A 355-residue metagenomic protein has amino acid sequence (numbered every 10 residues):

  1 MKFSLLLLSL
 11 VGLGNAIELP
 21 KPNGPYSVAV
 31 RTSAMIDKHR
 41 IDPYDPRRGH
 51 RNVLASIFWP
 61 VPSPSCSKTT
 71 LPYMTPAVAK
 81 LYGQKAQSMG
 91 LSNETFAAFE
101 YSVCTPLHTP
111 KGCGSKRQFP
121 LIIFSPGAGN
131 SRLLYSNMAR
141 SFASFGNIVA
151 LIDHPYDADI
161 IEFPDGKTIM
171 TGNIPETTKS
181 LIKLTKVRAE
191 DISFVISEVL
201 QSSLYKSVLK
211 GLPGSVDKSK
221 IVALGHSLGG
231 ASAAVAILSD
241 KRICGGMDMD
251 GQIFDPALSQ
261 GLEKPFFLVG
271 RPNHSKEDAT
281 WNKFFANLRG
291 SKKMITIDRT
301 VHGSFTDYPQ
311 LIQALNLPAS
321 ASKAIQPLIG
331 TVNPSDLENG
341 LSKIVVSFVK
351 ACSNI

Functional and structural regions predicted by a protein language model:
M1-A16: Fungal secretory targeting signals
N15-I122, A324-P334, V345-S347, N354: Domain-level recognition of soluble alpha/beta enzyme cores, biased toward histidine phosphatases/phosphomutases
R48, K68, N287-I355: C-terminal catalytic-base region of ester-bond hydrolases, centering on the histidine of the charge-relay
F58, P62, P72-S92, L133-I174 (+1 more regions): Active-site machinery of serine-nucleophile hydrolases
F99-E162, H274-E277: Short substrate-entry loop that stabilizes the transition state in hydrolases
C113-G114, C244-F305: The feature captures the conserved acid-bearing segment of alpha/beta-hydrolase catalytic domains
Y156, E162-K218: Alpha/beta-hydrolase active-site loop
V195-G261: Primarily recognizes the serine-hydrolase "nucleophile elbow" in alpha/beta-hydrolase and SGNH/GDSL folds
